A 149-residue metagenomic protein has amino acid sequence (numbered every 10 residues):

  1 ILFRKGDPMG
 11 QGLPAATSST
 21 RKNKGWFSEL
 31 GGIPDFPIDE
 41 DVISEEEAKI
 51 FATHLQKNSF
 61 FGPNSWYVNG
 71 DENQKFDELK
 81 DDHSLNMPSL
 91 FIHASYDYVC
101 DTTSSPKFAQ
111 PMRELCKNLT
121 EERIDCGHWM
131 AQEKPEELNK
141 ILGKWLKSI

Functional and structural regions predicted by a protein language model:
I1-S65, N73-D82: Conserved alpha/beta-hydrolase catalytic His-Asp/Glu region
I50, G62-N69, K107, E137-K144: Alpha-helical elements of Rossmann-like donor-binding domains used by nucleotide-donor carbohydrate transfer enzymes
N58-S59, D71, Y96-T102: Acidic catalytic loop of the alpha/beta-hydrolase fold
P63, D77-L79, D101-M112: Short alpha-helix in the alpha/beta-hydrolase fold that links the catalytic acid
K80-N86, M112-C116: Short, conserved loop/helix-junction motifs that constitute active-site signature segments in enzyme catalytic cores
F91-H93: Short beta-strand/loop motif that positions the catalytic acidic residue of the alpha/beta-hydrolase fold
S95-D97, C126-G127: Acidic beta-to-alpha connecting loop that harbors the catalytic carboxylate
L115-I149: Catalytic active-site module of serine/aspartate enzymes centered on a nucleophile-bearing elbow/loop
